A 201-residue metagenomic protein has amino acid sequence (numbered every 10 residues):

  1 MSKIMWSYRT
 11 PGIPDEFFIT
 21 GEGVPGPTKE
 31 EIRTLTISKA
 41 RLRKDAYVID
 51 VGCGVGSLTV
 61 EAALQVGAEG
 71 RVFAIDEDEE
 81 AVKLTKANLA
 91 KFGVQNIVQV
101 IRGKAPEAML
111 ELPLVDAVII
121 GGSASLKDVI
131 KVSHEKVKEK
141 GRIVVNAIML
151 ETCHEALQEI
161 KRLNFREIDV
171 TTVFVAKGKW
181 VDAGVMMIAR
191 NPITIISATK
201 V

Functional and structural regions predicted by a protein language model:
M1-I49, E80-F92, M187: Class I SAM-dependent transferase core
S38-R43, L64-Q65, E135: Glycine-rich helix-loop-beta junction characteristic of Rossmann-like nucleotide cofactor-binding loops
V55-A68: Conserved SAM-binding loop of SAM-dependent methyltransferases across substrates and taxa, primarily the Class I
V66-G67, V94, V137-E139: Helix-to-beta-strand junctions that scaffold the AdoMet/dcAdoMet cofactor pocket in Class I SAM-dependent enzymes
E69-F73: Short beta-strand element of Class I
I75-A117: S-adenosyl-L-methionine
Q99-I148: Active-site segment flanking the S-adenosylmethionine/decSAM binding pocket in AdoMet-dependent transferases
V132-R190, T194: C-terminal substrate-binding/active-site "lid" region of AdoMet-derived donor-dependent transferases
